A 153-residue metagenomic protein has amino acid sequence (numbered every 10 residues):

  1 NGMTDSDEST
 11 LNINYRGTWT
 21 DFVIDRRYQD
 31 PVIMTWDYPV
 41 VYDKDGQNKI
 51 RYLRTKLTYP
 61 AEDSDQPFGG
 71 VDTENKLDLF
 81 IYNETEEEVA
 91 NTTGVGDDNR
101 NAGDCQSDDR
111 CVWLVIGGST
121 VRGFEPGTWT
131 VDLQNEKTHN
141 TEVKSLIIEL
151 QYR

Functional and structural regions predicted by a protein language model:
N1-M3, D97-R100: N-terminal pre-first-transmembrane soluble regions of secretory-pathway and organelle membrane proteins
G2-G17, G70-T73, L77-T85, S119-R153: C-terminal edge strands of extracellular/lumenal beta-sandwich accessory domains
L11, F22, P31, W113-L114 (+2 more regions): Residue-level marker of intrinsically disordered, low-complexity segments enriched for small/polar residues
Y15, V40, F80, C111-I116: Generic preference for hydrophobic/aromatic residues in regular secondary structure cores
T18, D25-D97: Acidic, Ser/Thr/Pro-rich low-complexity intrinsically disordered segments
T20, Y28-D30, C105, V121 (+1 more regions): Alpha-helical protein-protein interaction elements
D98-F124: Beta-sandwich interaction modules
